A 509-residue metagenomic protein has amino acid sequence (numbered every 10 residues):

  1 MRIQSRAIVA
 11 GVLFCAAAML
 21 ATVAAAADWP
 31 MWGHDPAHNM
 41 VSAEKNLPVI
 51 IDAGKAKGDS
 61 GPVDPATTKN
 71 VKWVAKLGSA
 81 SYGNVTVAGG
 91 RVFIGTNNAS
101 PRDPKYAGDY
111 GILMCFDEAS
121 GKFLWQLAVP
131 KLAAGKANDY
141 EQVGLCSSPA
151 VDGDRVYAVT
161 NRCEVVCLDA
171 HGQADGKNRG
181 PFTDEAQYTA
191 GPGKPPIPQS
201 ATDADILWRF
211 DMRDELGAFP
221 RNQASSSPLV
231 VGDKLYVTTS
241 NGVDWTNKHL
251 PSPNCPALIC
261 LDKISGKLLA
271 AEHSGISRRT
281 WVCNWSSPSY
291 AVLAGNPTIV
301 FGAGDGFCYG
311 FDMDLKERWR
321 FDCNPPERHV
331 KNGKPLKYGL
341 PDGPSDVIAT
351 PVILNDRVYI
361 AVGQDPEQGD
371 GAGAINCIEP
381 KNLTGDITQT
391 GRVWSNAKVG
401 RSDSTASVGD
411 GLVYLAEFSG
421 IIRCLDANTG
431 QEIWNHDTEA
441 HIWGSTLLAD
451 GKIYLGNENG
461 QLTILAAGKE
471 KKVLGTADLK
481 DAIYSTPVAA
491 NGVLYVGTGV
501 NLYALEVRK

Functional and structural regions predicted by a protein language model:
M1-V9: N-terminal secretory signal peptides that target proteins for export/translocation
A10-A21: Bacterial N-terminal signal peptides
A24-K509: Noncatalytic, solvent-exposed loop/strand surfaces of beta-propeller-type extracellular/periplasmic domains
